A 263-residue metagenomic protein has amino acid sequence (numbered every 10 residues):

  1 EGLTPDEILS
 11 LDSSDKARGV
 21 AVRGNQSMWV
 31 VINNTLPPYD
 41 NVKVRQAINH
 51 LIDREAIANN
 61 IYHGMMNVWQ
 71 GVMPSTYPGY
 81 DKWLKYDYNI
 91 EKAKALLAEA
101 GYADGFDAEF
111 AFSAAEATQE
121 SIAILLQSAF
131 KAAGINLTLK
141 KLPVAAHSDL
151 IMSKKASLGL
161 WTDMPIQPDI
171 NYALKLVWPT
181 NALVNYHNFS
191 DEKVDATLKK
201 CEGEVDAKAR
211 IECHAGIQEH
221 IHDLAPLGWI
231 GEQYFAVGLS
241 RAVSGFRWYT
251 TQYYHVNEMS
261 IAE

Functional and structural regions predicted by a protein language model:
E1, D15-K16, L125-A129, A133-L137 (+1 more regions): Alpha-to-beta junction loops
E1-L36, T162: Extracellular/periplasmic solute-recognition and catalytic clefts
L3-D6, A114-E116, L139-D149: Short helix-initiation/N-cap motifs at beta->coil->alpha
L3-T4, V68, N89, P143 (+1 more regions): Short loop/turn segments at beta->alpha junctions
V22-A47, L51, Q233: A bilobed periplasmic-binding-protein/Venus flytrap-type ligand-binding module shared by bacterial periplasmic
M28, A47-D81, A114, T118-Q127 (+1 more regions): Detector for C-terminal structural segments
V42, I90-E109: Immediate post-signal peptide segment of exported/extracytoplasmic ligand-binding proteins
A103-F110, Q127-L142, N181: A local structural motif
